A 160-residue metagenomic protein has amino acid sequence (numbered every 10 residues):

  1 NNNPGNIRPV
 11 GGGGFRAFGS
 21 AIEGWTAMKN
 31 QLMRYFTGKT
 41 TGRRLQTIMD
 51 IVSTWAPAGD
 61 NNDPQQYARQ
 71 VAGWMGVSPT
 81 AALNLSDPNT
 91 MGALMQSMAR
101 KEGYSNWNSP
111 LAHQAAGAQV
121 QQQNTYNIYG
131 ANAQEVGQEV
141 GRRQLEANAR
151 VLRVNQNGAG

Functional and structural regions predicted by a protein language model:
N1-Q119: Cell-wall polysaccharide-cleaving catalytic domain and substrate-binding groove, primarily in peptidoglycan/chitin
A118-G160: C-terminal, disordered and strongly charge-biased linear tails with low hydrophobicity
